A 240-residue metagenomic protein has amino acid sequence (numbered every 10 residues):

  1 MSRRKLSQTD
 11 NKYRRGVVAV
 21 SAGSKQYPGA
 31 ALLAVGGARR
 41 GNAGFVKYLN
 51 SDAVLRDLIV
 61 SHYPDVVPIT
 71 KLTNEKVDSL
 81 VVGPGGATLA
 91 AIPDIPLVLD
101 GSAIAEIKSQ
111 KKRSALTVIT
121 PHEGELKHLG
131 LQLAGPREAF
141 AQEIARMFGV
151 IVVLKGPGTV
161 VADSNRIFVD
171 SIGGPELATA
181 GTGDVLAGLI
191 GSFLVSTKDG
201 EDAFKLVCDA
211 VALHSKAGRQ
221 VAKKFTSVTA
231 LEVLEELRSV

Functional and structural regions predicted by a protein language model:
M1-P96, E106-A115, H128-V240: Small-residue (G/A/S/T)-rich helix-start motifs and N-terminal tracts that mark the onset
A115-E123: Non-cysteine beta-strand/loop elements that form the S-adenosyl-L-methionine
